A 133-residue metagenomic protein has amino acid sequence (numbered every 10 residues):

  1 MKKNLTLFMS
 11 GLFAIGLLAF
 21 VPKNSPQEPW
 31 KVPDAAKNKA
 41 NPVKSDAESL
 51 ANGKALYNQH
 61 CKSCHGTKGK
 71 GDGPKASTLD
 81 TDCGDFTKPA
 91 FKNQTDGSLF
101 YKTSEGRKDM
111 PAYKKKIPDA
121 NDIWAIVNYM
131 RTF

Functional and structural regions predicted by a protein language model:
M1-N4: Positively charged n-region of N-terminal signal peptides that target proteins for export
S10-G16: Bacterial N-terminal signal peptides
V21-S25, T81-G84, K102-F133: Axial heme c-ligation environment in periplasmic c-type cytochrome domains
P26-L56: Electrostatic cytochrome c docking/interface patches
D34-A40, T78-D85, R107: Short glycine/proline- and charge-enriched loop/turn segments that cap or connect secondary-structure elements
A47-K70, A76, S104-E105: Sequence/structural segment immediately N-terminal to covalent heme-attachment motifs in c-type and related
L50-N52, K70-D96: Gly/Gly-Pro-rich "capping" loops immediately C-terminal to redox-active cysteine motifs in periplasmic/lumenal
A51-N58, N93-G97, R107, P118: Sequence context surrounding c-type heme c attachment/ligation sites in exported
